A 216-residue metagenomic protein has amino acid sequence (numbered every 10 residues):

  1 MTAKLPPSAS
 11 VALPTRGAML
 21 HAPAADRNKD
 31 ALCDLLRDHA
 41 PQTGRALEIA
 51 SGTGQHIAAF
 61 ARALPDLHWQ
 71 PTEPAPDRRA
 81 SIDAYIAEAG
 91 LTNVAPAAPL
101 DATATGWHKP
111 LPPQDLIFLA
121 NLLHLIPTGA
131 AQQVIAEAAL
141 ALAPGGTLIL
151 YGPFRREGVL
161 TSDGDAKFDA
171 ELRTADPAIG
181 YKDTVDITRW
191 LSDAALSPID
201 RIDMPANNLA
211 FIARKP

Functional and structural regions predicted by a protein language model:
T2-Q42: Class I SAM-dependent methyltransferase Rossmann-like catalytic core, especially the SAM/SAH-binding loop
T43-G52: Conserved class I S-adenosyl-L-methionine
L47, A58-G106: Class I SAM-dependent methyltransferase SAM/SAH-binding core
H108-I117: A short acidic, Gly/Pro-enriched loop at the edge of an enzyme's catalytic core that lines a small-molecule cofactor
L125-A138: A short, conserved alpha-helix within the catalytic core of class I
G145-F154: Conserved beta-strand signature within the Rossmann-like core of class I S-adenosyl-L-methionine
T161-K182: Conserved Class I S-adenosyl-L-methionine
A178-A195: Short alpha-helix
